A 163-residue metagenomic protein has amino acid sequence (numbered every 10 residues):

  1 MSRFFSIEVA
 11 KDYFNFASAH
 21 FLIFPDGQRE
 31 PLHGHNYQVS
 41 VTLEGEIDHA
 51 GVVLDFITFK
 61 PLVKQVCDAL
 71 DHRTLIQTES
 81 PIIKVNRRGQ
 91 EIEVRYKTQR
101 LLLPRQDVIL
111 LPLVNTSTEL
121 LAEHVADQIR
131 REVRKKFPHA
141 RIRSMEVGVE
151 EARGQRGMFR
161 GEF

Functional and structural regions predicted by a protein language model:
M1-F163: Charge-rich, low-complexity N-terminal segments
